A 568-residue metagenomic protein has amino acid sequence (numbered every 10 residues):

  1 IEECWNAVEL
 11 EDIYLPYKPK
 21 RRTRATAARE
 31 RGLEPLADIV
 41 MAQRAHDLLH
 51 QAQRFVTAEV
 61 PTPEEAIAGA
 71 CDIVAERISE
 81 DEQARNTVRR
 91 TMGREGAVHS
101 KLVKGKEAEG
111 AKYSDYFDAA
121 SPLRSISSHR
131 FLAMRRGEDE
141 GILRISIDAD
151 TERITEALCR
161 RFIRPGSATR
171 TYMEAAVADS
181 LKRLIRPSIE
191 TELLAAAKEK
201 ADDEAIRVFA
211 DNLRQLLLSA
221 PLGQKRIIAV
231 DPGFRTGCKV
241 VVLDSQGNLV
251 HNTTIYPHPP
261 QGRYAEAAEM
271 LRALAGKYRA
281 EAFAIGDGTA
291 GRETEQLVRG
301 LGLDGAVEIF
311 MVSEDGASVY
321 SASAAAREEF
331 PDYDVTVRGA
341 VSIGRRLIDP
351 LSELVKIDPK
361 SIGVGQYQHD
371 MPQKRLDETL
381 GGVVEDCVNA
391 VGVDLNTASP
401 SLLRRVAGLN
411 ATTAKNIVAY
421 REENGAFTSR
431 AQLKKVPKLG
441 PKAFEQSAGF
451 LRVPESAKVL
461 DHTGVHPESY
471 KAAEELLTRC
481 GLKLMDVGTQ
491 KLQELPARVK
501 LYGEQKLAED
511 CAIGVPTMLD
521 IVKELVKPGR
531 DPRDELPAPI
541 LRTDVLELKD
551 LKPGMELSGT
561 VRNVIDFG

Functional and structural regions predicted by a protein language model:
I1-A229, R235-Y333, A340: Duplex nucleic acid-engaging cores and interfaces of nucleic-acid transaction enzymes
I1-T26, R31-P61, H251, A390-E535 (+2 more regions): Accessory alpha-helical DNA-binding modules that contact the DNA backbone or grooves
E9-I13, F310, G316, S321-V391 (+1 more regions): Long, charge-rich intrinsically disordered scaffolds of nucleic-acid metabolism proteins
L10-Y14, G137-T151, R160-I185, R345-D377 (+2 more regions): Structured, non-catalytic alpha/beta "coupling" segments that mediate domain-domain communication and provide generic
R90-A97, V230-F234, G288-E293, V312-V319 (+4 more regions): A glycine-rich phosphate-binding loop feature that marks nucleotide/adenosyl-phosphate handling sites
L213-L218, R533-L557: Short boundary/loop segments of OB/S1/cold-shock single-stranded nucleic-acid-binding domains
F567-G568: Short aromatic-glycine-enriched beta-strand elements
